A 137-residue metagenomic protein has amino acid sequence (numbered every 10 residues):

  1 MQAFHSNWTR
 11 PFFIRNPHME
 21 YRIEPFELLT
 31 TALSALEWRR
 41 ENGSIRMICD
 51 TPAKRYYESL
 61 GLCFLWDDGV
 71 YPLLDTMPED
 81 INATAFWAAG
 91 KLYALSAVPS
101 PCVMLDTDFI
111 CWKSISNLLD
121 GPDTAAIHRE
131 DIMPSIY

Functional and structural regions predicted by a protein language model:
M1-P78: N-terminal anchoring/stem segment of glycosyltransferases
F26-L28, L33, T76-M104: A conserved donor-nucleotide-binding helix/loop in the catalytic core of Leloir-type glycosyltransferases
T30, Y71-L74, S96, W112 (+1 more regions): Glycine-rich loops and low-complexity Gly/Arg-rich segments that provide flexible linkers or classic glycine-based
R40-S44, A97-C102, D120-P122: Short glycine/proline-enriched coil/turn segments at helix->beta-strand junctions
R46-I48, V103-L105, T124-A126: Hydrophobic/aromatic beta-strand patches that form the interior of the parallel beta-sheet core in alpha/beta enzyme
Y56-G61, L95, K113-G121: Short loop/helix-cap segments at secondary-structure boundaries that form the rim of catalytic
D106-I110: The conserved acidic donor/metal-binding loop of glycosyltransferases
C111-Y137: Conserved donor-nucleotide/metal-binding helix-loop-beta segment in metal-dependent transferases, i.e., the alpha-helix
